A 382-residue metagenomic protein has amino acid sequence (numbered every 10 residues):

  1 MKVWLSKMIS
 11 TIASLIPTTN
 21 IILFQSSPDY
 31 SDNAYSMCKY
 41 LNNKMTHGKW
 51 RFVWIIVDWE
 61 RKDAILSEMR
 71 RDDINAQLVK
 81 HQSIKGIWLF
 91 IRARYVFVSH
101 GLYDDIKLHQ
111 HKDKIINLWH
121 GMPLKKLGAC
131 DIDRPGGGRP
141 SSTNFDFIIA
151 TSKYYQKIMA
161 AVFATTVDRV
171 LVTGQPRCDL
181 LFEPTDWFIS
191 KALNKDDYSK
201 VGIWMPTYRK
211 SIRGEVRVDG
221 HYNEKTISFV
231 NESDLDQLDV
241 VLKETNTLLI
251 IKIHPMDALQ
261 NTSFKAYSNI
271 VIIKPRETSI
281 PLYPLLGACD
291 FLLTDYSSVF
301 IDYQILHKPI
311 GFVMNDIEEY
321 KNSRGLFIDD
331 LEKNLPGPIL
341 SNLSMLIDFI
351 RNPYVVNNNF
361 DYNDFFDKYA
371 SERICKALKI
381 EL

Functional and structural regions predicted by a protein language model:
M1-P28: Membrane-proximal basic amphipathic "stem/tether" segments
L15-I22, K112-D113, D196-K200: A short, charged/proline- and glycine-enriched loop that marks the coil->beta-strand transition at the N-terminal
I22-F182: Active-site and donor-binding regions of nucleotide-sugar-utilizing enzymes
N33-M37, R177-S263, L340: Conserved catalytic-core segment of nucleotide-activated headgroup transferases in glycan assembly
V79-A93, P255-S298: Donor nucleotide-activated moiety binding/catalytic core segment of transferases that use nucleotide-activated donors
V96-W119, S279-R324: A donor-sugar binding/catalytic signature common to diverse glycosyltransferases and related nucleotide-sugar
F264, Y296-N363: Catalytic binding pocket for nucleotide-activated donors in carbohydrate/polymer assembly enzymes
D367-L382: C-terminal alpha-helical cap of glycosyltransferases
